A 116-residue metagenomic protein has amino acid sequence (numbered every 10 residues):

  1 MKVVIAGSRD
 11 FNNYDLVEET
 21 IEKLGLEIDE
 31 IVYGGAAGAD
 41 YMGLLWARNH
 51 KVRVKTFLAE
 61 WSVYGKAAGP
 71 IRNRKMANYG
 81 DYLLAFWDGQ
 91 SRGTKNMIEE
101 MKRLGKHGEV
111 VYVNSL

Functional and structural regions predicted by a protein language model:
M1-D15: Glycine-rich phosphate-binding "P-loop"
F11-L116: Acidic/glycine-enriched connector segments
